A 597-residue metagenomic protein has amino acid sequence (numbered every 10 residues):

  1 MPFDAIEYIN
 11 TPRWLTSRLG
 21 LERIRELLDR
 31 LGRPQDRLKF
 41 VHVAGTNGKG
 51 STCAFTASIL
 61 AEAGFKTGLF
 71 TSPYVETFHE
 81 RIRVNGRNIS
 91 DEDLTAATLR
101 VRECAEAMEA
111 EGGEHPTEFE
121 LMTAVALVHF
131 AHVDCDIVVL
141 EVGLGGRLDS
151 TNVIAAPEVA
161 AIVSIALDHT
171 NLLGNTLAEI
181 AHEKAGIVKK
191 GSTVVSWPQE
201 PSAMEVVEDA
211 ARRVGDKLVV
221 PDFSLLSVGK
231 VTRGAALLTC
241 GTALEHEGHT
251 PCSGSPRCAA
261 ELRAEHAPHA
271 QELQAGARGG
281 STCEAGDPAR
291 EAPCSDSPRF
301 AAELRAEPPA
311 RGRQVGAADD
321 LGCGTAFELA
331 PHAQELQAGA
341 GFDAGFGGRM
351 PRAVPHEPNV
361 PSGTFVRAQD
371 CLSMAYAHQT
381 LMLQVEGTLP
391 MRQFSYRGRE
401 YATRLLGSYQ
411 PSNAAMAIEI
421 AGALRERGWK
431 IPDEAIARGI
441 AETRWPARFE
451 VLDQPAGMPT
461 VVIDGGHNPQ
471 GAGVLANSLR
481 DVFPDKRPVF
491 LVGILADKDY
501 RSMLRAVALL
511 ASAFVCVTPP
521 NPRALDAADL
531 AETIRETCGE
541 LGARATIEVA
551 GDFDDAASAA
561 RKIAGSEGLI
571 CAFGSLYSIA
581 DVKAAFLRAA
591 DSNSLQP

Functional and structural regions predicted by a protein language model:
M1-N47, S51-K66, E76-T77, T193-S202 (+2 more regions): N-terminal leader/targeting and accessory segments in enzymes
I9, T46, T67, V139 (+9 more regions): Residue-level signal for inorganic ion chemistry
T16-S17, L21, R25-L38, E62-A155 (+3 more regions): ATP-dependent carboxylate-amine ligase catalytic core
R37, V133, I137-L140, L148-A161 (+6 more regions): Nucleotide phosphate-binding/pyrophosphate-handling subdomain across enzymes that bind or process nucleotide phosphates
M108-A110, D134-I137, E141, P157-E245 (+7 more regions): Acidic, Mg2+-coordinating active-site environments of NTP-dependent enzymes
E200-A210, G215-V219, L389-M391, M458-I463 (+2 more regions): C-terminal helical cap/extension that packs against the catalytic core of soluble nucleotide-cofactor enzymes
V231-A236, C240-A243, E247-A260, H266-A270 (+9 more regions): Intrinsic, low-complexity polybasic segments
P520-R523, D591-P597: Short, flexible loop segments at boundaries between secondary-structure elements
